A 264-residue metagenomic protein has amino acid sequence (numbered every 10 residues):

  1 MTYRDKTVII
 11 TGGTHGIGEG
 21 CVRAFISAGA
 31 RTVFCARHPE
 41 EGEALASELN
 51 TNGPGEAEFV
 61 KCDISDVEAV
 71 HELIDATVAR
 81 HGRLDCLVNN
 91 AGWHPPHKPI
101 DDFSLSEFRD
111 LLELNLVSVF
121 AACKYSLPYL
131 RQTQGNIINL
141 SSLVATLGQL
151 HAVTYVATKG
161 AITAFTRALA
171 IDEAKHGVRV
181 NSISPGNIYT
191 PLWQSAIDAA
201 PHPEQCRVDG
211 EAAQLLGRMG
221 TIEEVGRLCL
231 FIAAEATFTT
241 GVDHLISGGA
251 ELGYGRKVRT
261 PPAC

Functional and structural regions predicted by a protein language model:
T7, T14-G16: Conserved glycine-rich cofactor-binding loop
A28-L45: Conserved glycine-rich Rossmann-like NAD(P)H-binding loop of the short-chain dehydrogenase/reductase
K98-I100, S104-R109, G210: Substrate-binding pocket helix/loop in short-chain dehydrogenase/reductase
C123, T158, T166: Active-site helix of classical SDR
P128, I171-K175: Alpha-helical segment proximal to the catalytic Tyr-Lys
Y129, R218-I246, E251: C-terminal substrate-recognition "lid" of short-chain dehydrogenase/reductases
S142: Residue(s) in the substrate-gating loop at a strand-loop-helix junction that position the organic substrate next
